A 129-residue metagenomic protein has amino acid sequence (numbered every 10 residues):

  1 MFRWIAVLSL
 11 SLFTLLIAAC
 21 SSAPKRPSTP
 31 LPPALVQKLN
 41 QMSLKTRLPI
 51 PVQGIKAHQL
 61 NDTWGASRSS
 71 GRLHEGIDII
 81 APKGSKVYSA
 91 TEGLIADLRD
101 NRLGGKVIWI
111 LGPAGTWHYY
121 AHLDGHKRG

Functional and structural regions predicted by a protein language model:
M1-S9: Bacterial N-terminal signal peptides that target proteins for export
L10, Q53-G54, W109-I110: Alpha-helical interaction segments
I17-A19: C-terminal motif of bacterial Sec signal peptides marking the signal peptidase cleavage site
S22-K106: Surface-exposed, glycine-biased beta-strand/turn segments
A90-G129: Zn2+-dependent peptidoglycan hydrolase active-site motif and core
